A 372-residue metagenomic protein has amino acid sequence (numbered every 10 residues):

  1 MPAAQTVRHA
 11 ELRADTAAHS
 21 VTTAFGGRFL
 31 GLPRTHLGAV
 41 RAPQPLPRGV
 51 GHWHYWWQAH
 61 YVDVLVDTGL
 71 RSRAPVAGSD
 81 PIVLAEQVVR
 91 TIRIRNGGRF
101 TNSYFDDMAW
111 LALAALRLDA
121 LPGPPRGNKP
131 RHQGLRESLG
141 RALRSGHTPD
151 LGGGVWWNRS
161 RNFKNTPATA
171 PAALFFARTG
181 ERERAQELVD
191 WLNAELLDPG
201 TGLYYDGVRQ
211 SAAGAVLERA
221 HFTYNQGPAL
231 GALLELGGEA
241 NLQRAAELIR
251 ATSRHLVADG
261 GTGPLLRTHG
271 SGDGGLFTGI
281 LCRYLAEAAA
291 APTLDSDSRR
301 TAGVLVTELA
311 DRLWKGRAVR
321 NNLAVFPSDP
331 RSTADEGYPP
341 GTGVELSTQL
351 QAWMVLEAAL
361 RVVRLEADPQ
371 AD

Functional and structural regions predicted by a protein language model:
P2-V64, T68-W110, L118-D119, P125-N128 (+4 more regions): CBM-like carbohydrate-recognition segments
V66, L70, L116, A120 (+3 more regions): Tandem alpha-helical RNA-recognition repeat domains
A74, E181, G238-N241: Residues in the short coil linking paired helices within alpha-helical repeat scaffolds
P130-E195, P199: Aromatic- and glycine-enriched pocket-lining scaffold segments that form the walls of small-molecule binding clefts
A172-F176, G180-E235: Active-site cradle of extracellular carbohydrate-active enzymes
G227-G260: Oxyanion-binding "anion nests"
